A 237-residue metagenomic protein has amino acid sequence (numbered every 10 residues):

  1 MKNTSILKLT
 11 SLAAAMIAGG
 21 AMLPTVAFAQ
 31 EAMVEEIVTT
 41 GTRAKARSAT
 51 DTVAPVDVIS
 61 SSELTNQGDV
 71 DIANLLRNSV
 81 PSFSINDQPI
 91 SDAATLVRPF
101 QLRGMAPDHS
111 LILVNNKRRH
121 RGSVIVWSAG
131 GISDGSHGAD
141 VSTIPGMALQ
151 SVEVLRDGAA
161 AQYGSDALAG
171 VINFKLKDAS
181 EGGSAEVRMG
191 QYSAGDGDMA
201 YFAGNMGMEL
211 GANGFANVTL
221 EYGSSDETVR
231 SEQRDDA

Functional and structural regions predicted by a protein language model:
M1-M33: Cleavable N-terminal targeting peptides that direct proteins into the secretory/outer-membrane pathway or into
E31-R43: Short N-terminal segments immediately surrounding and downstream of signal-peptide cleavage
V34, P107-H109, D178-S184: Short, charged/polar, Gly/Pro-enriched secondary-structure boundary elements
T40-A54, V58-S91, Q101, V114 (+6 more regions): N-terminal plug
L102, R121, G204-M208: Residues on the lipid-exposed face of transmembrane beta-strands in outer-membrane beta-barrel proteins
I132-S136, G146-Q150, A161-D236: Outer-membrane beta-barrel translocator/receptor signature
E153-L155: Charged docking surfaces used in two-component/phosphorelay signaling
